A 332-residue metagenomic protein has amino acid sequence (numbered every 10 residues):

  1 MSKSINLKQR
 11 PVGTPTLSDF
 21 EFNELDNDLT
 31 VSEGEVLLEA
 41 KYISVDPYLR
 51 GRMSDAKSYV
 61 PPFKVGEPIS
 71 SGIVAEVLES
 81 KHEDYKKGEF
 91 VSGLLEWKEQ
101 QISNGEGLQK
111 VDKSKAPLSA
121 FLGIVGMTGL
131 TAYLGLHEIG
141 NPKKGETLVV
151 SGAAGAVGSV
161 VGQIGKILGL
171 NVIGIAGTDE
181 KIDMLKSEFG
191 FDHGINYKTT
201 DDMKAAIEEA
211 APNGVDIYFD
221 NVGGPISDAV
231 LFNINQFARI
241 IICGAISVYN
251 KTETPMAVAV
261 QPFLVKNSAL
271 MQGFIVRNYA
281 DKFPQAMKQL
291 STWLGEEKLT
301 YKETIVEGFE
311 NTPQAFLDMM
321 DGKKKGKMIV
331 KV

Functional and structural regions predicted by a protein language model:
L29-V45, M53-W97: Glycine-rich beta-strand-centered segment in the early N-terminal region that forms part of a ligand/cofactor-binding
S71-E76, D84-G152: NAD(P)H dinucleotide-binding glycine-rich loop of Rossmann-like/cofactor-binding domains, especially the beta1-alpha1
T128-T131, A156-V157, I226: Hydrophobic/small residue at the entry helix of a nucleotide-binding pocket
G152-A153, V222: NAD(P)H cofactor-binding loop motif with strongest signal on the N-terminal glycine-rich segment
A154, G158, G162: N-terminal Rossmann NAD(P)H-binding glycine-rich loop of SDR-like oxidoreductase domains
K166-A229, R277: Adenosine-nucleotide cofactor-binding segment
P225-K298, V332: Glycine-rich phosphate-binding loop and adjacent beta-alpha segment of Rossmann(oid) nucleotide-cofactor-binding
K298-I305, P313-V332: C-terminal capping/lid region of NAD(P)-dependent oxidoreductase domains
